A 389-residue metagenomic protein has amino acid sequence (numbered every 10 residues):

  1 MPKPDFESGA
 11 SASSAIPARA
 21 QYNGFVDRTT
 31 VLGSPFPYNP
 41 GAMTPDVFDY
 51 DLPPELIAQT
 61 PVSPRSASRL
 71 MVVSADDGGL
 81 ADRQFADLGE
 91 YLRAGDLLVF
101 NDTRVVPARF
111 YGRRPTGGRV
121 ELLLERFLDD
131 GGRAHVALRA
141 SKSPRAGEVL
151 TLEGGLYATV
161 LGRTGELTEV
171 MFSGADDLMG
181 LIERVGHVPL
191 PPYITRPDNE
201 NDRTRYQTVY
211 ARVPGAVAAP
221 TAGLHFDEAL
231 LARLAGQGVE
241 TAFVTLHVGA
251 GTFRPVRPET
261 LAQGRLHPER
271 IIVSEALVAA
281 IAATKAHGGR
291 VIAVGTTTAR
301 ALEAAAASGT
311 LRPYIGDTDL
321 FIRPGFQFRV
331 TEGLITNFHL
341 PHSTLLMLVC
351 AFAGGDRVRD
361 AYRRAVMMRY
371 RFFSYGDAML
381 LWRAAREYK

Functional and structural regions predicted by a protein language model:
M1, S11-S14, V31-S34: Short, positively charged low-complexity motifs
P4, S8, Y22: Cationic, low-complexity basic patches in intrinsically disordered or flexible, solvent-exposed regions
A12-Y22: Short stretches within intrinsically disordered, low-complexity N-terminal or propeptide regions
Q21-F36: N-terminal, intrinsically disordered charge-dense segments
P37-K389: Surface-exposed, charge/polar-rich loops and edge strands
